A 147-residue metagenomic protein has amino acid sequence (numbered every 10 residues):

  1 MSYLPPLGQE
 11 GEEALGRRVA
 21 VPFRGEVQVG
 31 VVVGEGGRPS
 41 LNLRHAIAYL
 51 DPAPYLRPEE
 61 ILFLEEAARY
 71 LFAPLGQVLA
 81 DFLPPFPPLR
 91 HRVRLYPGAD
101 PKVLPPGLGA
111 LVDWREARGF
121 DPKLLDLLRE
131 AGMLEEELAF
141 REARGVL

Functional and structural regions predicted by a protein language model:
M1-L147: Accessory, non-ATPase domains that flank or precede helicase/AAA+ motor cores in DNA-metabolism machines
